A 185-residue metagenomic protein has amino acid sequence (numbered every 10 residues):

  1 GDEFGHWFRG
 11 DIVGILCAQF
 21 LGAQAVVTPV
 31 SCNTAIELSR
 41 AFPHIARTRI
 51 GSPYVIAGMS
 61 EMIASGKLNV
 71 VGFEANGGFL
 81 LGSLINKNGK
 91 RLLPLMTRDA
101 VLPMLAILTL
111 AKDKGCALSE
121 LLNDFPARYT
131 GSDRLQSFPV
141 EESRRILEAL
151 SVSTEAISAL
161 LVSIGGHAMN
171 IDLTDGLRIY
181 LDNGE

Functional and structural regions predicted by a protein language model:
G1-H6, A23-E185: Phosphate-binding and adjacent anionic-ligand microenvironments
H6-F20: Cysteine protease catalytic core and zymogen-processing segment of caspase-like enzymes
